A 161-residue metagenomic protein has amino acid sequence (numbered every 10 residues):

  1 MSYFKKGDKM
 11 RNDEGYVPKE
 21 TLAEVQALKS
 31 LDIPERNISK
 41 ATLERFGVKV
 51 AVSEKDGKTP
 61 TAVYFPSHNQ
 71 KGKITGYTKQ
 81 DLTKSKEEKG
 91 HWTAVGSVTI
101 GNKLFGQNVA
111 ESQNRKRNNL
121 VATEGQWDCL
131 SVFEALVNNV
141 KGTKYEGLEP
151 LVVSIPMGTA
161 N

Functional and structural regions predicted by a protein language model:
M1-T75, V95-K116: TOPRIM metal-binding catalytic domain and adjacent DNA-binding surface shared by DnaG-type primases
E54-N161: Phosphate-handling DNA/RNA-contact segment within nucleic-acid enzymes
